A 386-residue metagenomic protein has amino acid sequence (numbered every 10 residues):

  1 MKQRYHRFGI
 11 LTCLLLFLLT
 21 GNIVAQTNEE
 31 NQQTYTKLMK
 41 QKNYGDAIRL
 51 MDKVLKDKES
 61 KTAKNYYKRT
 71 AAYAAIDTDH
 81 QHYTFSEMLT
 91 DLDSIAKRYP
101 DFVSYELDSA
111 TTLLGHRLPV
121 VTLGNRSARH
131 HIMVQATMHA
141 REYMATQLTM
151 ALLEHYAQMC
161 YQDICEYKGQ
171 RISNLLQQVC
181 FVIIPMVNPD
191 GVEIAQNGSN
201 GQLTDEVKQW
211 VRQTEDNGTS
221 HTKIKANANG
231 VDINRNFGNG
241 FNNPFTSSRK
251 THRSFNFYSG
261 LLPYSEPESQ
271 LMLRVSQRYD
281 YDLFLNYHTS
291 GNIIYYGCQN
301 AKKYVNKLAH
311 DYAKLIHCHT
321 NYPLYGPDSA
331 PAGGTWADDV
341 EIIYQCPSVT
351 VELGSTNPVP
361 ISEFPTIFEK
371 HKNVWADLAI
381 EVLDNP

Functional and structural regions predicted by a protein language model:
L11-T20: Bacterial N-terminal signal peptides
G21-A25: Sec/Tat signal peptide C-region and signal peptidase I cleavage site
N28-M39, Y67: Alpha-helical tetratricopeptide repeat
A47, K53-V54, K61: Alpha-helical solenoid scaffolds that mediate protein-protein interactions, centered on TPR/SEL1-like repeats but also
I48, Y67-L114: Short glycine- and acidic-rich boundary segments immediately preceding or forming the N-terminal edge of structured
L118, F237-P386: Metallocarboxypeptidase
Y143-M144, A151-L153, A157-G297, T350-E352: Active-site/substrate-binding loop(s) of hydrolase catalytic cores
